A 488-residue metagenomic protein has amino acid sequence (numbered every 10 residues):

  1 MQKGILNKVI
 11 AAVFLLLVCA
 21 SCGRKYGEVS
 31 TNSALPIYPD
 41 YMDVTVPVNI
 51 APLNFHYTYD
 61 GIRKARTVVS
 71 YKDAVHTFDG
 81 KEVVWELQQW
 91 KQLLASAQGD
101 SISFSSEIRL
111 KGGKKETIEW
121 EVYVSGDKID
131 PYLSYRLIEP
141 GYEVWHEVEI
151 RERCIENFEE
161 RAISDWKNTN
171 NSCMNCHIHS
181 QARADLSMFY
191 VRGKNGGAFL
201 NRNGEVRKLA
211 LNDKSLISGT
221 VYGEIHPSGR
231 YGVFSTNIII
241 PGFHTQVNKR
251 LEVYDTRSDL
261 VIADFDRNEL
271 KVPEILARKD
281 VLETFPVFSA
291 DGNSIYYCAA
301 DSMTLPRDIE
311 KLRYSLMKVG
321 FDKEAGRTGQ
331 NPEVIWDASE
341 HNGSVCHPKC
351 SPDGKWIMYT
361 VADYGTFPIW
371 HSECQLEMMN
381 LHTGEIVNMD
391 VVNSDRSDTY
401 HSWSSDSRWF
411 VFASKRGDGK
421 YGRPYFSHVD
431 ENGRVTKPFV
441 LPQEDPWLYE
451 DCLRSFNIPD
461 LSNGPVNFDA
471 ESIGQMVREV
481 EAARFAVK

Functional and structural regions predicted by a protein language model:
M1-G27: Bacterial Sec-dependent N-terminal signal peptides
C22-K488: Sequence signature of WD/YWTD-type beta-propeller architectures
